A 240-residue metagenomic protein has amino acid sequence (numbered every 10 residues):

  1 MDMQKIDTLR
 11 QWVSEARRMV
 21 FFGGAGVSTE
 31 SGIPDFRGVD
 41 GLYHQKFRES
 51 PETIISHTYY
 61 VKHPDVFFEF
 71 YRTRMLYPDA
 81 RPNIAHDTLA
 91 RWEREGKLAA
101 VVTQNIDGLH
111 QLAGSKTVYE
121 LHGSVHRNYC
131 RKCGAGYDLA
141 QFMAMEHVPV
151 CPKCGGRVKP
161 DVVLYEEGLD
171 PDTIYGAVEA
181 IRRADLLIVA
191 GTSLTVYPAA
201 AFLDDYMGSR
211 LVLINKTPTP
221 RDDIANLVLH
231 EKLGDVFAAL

Functional and structural regions predicted by a protein language model:
M1-L240: Conserved catalytic core of sirtuin-type NAD+-dependent deacylases
